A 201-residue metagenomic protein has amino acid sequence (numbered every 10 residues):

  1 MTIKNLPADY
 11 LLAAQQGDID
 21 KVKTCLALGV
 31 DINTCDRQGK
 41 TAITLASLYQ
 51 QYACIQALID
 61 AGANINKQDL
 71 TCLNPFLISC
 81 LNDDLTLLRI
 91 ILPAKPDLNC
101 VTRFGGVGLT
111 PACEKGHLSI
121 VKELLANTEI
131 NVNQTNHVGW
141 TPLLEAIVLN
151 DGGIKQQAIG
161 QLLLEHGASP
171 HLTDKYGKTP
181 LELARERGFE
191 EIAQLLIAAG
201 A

Functional and structural regions predicted by a protein language model:
M1-L28, R37-K40, A198: Intrinsically disordered, low-complexity regulatory segments in ankyrin-centric signaling systems
K21, A53-C54, T86-L87, S119-I120 (+2 more regions): Conserved ankyrin/ankyrin-like repeat signature
K23-D31, Q56-N64, R89-D97, K122-N131 (+2 more regions): Ankyrin repeat domain, specifically the short helix-to-loop turn at the C-terminus of the second helix of each repeat
